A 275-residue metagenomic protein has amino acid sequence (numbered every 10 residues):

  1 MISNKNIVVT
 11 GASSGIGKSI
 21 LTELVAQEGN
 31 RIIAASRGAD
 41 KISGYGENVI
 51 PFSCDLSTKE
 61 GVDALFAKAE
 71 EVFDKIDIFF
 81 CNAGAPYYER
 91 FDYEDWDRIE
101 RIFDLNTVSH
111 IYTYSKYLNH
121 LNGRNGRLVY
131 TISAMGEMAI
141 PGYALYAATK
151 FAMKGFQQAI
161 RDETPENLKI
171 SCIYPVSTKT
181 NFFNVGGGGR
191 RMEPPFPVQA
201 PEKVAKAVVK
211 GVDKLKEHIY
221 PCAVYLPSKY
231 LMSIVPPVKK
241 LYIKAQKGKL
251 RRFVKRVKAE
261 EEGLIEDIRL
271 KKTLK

Functional and structural regions predicted by a protein language model:
S13-S14: Conserved glycine-rich cofactor-binding loop
V25-I42: Conserved glycine-rich Rossmann-like NAD(P)H-binding loop of the short-chain dehydrogenase/reductase
N82-Y87: Conserved NAD(P)H cofactor-binding loop of Rossmann-fold oxidoreductase domains
R90-F91, D95-F103: Substrate-binding pocket helix/loop in short-chain dehydrogenase/reductase
Y114, T149: Active-site helix of classical SDR
S133: Residue(s) in the substrate-gating loop at a strand-loop-helix junction that position the organic substrate next
R161, P165-V224: SDR active-site lid
